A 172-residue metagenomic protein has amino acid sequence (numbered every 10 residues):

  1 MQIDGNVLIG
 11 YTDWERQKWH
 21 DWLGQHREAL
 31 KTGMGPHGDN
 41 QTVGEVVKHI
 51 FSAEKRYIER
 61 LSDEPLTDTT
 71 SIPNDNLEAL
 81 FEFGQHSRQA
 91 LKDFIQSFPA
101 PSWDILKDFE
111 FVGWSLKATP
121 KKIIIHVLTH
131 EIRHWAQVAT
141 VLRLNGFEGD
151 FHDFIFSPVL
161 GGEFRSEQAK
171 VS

Functional and structural regions predicted by a protein language model:
M1, G5-L8, N76, L80 (+1 more regions): Residue-level preference for long, well-ordered alpha-helices that form the structural scaffold of enzyme catalytic
D4, Y11, E15, F83-H86: Soluble or luminal CAZymes and related metallo-dependent hydrolases
I9-G24, E28-T70, F111-S172: Short, contiguous alpha-helical
D63-W103: Helix-adjacent hinge/juxtasegments
A90-I125: A mid-sequence interfacial segment
